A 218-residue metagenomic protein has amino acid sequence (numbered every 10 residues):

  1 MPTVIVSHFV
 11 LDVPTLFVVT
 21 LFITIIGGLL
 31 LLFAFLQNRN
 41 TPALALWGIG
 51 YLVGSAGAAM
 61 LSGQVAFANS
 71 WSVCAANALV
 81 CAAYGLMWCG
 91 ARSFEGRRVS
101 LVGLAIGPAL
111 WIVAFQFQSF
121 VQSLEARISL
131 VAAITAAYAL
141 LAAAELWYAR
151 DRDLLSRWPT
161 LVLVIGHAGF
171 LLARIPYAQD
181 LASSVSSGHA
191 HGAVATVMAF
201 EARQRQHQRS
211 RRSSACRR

Functional and structural regions predicted by a protein language model:
M1-I26: Hydrophobic transmembrane alpha-helical segments in integral membrane proteins
S7-T15, H191-R203: Short aromatic-rich membrane-water interface segments that cap or initiate transmembrane helices in multi-pass membrane
P14, I25-G27, A82, V197 (+1 more regions): Short hydrophobic/aromatic segments of transmembrane alpha-helices and their interfaces
G27-L44, A56-T196, R212: Juxtamembrane segments at transmembrane-helix boundaries in multi-pass signal-transduction membrane proteins
M198-R218: Signal-transducing coiled-coil linker helices
